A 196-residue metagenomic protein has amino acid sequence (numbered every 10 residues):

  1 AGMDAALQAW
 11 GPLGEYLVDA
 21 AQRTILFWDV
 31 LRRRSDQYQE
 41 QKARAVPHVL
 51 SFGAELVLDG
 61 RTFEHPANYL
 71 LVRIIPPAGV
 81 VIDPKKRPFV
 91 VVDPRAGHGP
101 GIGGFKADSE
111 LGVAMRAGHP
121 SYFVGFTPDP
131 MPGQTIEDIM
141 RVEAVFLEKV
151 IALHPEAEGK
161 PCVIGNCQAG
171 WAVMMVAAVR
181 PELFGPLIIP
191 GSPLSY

Functional and structural regions predicted by a protein language model:
A1-Y196: N-terminal cap/leader regions of alpha/beta-hydrolase-fold enzymes, predominantly small-molecule hydrolases
